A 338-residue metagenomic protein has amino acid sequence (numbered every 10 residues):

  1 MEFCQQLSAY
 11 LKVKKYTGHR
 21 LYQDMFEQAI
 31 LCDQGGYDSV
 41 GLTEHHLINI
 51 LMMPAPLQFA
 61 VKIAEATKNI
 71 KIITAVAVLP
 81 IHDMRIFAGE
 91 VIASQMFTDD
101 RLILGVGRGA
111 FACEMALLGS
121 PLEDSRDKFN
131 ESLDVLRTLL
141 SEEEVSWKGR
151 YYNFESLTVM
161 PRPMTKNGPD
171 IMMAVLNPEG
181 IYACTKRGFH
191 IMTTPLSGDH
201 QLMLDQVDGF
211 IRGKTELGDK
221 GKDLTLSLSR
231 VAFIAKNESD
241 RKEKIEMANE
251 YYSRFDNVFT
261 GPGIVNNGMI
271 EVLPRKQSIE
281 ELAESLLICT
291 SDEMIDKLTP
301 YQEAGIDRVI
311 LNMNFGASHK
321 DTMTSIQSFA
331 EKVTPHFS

Functional and structural regions predicted by a protein language model:
M1-F3, Y37-S39, T67-I72, T98-I103 (+7 more regions): Short, well-ordered coil/turn segments that N-cap beta-strands
M1-K71, N167-P169: N-terminal beta1-alpha1-beta2 module of alpha/beta enzyme domains
A9-Q23, A77-R85, T165-V175, A232-A235 (+1 more regions): Active-site mouth loops of central-metabolism enzymes
C32, G36, E44, I63 (+10 more regions): Conserved, mostly hydrophobic/aromatic
S39-I63, V78, L196-H200, N312-M323: Glycine-rich, proline-tolerant flexible connector loops at the mouths of alpha/beta enzymes
L51-T74, K128-E131, I326-S338: Alpha-helix-loop-beta-strand connector modules within alpha/beta enzyme cores
D83-F189, Q201-D208, T215-E216, N267: Internal, glycine-rich beta/alpha segment that forms the wall or movable "lid" of small-molecule/cofactor binding
E123-T158, Q201-D307: An alpha-helical appendage that flanks or caps ligand/catalytic pockets
